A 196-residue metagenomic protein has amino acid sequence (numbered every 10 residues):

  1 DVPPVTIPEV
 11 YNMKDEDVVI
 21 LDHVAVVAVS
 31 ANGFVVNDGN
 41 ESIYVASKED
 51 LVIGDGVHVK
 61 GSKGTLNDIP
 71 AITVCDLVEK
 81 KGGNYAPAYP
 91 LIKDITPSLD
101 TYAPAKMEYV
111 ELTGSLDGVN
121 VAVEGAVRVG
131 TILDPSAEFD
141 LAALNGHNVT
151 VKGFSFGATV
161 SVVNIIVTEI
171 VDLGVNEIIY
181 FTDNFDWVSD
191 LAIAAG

Functional and structural regions predicted by a protein language model:
D1-S189: OB-fold nucleic-acid-binding modules
S189-G196: N-terminal targeting leaders for non-cytosolic proteins
